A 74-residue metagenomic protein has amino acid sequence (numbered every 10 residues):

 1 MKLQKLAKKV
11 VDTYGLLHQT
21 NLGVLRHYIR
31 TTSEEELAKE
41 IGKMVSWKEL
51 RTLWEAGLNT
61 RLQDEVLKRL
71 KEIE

Functional and structural regions predicted by a protein language model:
K2-K39: N-terminal acidic leader/helix
K5-L6, T13, E65, R69 (+1 more regions): Charge-dense, intrinsically disordered terminal/linker segments
L16-Q19, E49-Q63: Charged, low-complexity interaction regions
R26-K43, T52-A56, E65-E72: Structural detector for internal amphipathic alpha-helices that build alpha-solenoid repeat scaffolds
